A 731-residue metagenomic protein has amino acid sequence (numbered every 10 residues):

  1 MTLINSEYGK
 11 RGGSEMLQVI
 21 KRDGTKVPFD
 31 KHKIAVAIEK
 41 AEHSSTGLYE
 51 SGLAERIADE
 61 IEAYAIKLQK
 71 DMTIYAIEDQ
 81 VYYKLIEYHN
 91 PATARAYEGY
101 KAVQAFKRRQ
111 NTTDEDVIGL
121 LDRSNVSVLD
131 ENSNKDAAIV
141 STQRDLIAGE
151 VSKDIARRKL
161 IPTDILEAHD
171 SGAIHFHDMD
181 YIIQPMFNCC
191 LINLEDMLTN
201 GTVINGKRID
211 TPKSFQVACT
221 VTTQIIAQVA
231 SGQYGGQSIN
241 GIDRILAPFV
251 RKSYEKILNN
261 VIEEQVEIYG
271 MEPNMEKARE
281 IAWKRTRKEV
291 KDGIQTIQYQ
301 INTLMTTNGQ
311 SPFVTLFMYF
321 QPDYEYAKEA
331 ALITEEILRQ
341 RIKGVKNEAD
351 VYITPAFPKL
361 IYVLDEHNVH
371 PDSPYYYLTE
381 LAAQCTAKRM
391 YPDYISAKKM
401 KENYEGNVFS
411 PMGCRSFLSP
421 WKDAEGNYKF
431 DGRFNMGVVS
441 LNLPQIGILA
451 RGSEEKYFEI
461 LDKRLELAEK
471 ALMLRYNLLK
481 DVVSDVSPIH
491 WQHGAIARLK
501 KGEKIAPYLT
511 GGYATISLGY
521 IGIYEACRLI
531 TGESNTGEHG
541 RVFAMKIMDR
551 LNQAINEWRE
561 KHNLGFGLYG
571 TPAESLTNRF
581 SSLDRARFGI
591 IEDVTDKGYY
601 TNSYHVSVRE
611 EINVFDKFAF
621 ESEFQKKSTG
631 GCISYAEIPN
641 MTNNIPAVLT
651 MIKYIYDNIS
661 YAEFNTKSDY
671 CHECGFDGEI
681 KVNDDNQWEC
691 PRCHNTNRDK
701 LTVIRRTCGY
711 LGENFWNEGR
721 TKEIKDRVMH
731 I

Functional and structural regions predicted by a protein language model:
T2-S124, K725-H730: Charged, amphipathic alpha-helical regulatory modules used for macromolecular assembly or allosteric control
K21-K26, H43-E50, K429-F430, P507-Y513 (+1 more regions): A ubiquitous short alpha-helical element
E39, E62, E469, M473 (+1 more regions): Amphipathic, well-packed alpha-helical segments that form the structural scaffold of globular domains
G52, M72-Y75, A514, E538 (+1 more regions): Short, solvent-exposed positions on alpha-helices
F106, Q110-G512, E533, G537-R698 (+1 more regions): Conserved catalytic cores of very large enzyme subunits
R244, I516-L529, D549, R706: Contiguous, well-ordered alpha-helical segments that form the cores/surfaces of helical PPI scaffolds
H694-I731: Long insertion/accessory domains within large nucleic-acid-processing enzymes
